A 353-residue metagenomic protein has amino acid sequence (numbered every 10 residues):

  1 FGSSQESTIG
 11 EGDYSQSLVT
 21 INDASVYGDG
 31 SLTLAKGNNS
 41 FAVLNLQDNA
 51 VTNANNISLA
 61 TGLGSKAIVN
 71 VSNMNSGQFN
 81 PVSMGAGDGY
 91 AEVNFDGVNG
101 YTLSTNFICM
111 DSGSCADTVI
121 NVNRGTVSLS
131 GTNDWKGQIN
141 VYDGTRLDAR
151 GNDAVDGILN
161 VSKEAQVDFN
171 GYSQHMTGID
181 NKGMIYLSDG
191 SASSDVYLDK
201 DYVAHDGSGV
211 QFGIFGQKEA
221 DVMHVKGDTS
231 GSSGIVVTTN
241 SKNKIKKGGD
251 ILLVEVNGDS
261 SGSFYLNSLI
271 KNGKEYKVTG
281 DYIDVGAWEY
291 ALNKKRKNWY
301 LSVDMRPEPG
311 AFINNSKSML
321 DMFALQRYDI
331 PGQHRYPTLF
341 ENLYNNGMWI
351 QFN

Functional and structural regions predicted by a protein language model:
F1-Y14, L18-V19, S25, C115 (+2 more regions): N-terminal segments that cap or nucleate solenoid repeat domains
Q5-D13, G30-N38, N55-L63, P81-G87 (+3 more regions): Tandem-repeat/low-complexity and Cys-motif detector
G10-G12, S17, A24, A35-G37 (+8 more regions): Periodic glycine anchor positions in long extracellular repeat architectures
S15-S17, S40-V43, S65-I68, A91-E92 (+1 more regions): Intrinsic low-complexity tandem-repeat regions in disordered proteins
A50: Extracellular glycan-recognition regions
V69-S72, S76-V82, V93-G97, Y101-G131 (+3 more regions): Extracellular beta-solenoid/beta-roll
D304-N353: Outer membrane beta-barrel translocator domains of Type V secretion systems
